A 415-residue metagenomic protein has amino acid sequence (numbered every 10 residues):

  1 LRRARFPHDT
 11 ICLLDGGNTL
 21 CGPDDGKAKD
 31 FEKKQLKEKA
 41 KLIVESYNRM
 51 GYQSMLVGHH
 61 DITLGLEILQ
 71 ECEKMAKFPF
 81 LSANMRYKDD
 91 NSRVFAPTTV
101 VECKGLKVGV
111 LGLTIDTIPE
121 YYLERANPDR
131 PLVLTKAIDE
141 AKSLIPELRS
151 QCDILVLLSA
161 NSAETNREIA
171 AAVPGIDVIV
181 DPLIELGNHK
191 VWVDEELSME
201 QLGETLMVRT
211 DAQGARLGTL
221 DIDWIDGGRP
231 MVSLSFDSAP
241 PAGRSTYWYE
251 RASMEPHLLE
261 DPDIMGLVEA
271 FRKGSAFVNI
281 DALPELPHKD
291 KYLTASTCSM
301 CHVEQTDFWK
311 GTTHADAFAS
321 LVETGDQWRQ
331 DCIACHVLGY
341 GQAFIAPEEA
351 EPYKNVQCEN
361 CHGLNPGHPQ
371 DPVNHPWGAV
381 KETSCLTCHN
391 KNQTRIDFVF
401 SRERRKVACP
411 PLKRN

Functional and structural regions predicted by a protein language model:
L1-R251: Acidic, metal/ion-coordinating pockets
H60-D61, R229-V232, F236-N415: Short sequence/structural segments immediately N-terminal
